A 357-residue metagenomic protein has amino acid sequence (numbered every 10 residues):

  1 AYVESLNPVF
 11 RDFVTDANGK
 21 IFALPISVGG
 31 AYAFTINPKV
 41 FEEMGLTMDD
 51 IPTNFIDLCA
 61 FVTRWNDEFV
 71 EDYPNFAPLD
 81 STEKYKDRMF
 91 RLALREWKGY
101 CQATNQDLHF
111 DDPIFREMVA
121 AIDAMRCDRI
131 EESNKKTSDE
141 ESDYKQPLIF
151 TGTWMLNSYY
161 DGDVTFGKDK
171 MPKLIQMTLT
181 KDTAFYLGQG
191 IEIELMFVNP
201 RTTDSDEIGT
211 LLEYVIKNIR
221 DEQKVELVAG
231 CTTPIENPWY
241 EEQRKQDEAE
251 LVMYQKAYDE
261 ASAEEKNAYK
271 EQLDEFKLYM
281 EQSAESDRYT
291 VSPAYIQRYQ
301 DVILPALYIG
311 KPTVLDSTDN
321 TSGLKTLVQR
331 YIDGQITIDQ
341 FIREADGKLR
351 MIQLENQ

Functional and structural regions predicted by a protein language model:
A1-V9, E43-G45, E140-T151, T165-D169: Extracytoplasmic "Venus flytrap"/periplasmic binding protein-like
A1-Y32, P172-K181: Hinge/lid segment of periplasmic solute-binding proteins
F13-F34, E42, I56-L108, Q146-L148 (+1 more regions): Extracytoplasmic/periplasmic solute-binding protein
I26-S27, G190, Y254-L354: C-terminal capping/gating helix-and-loop segments adjacent to ligand/active sites or protein-protein/ligand interfaces
V40-D49, R201-I208: Short helix-loop capping/hinge motifs at secondary-structure junctions, enriched in acidic/polar residues
C59-D67, A120-D128, S133-G162, T326 (+1 more regions): Short helices/loops that flank or line small-molecule/ion binding pockets
C59-T63, W97-K136, K170-T180: Glycine-centered hinge/linker elements that transmit conformational signals in sensory and ligand-binding systems
F166-A263: Extracytoplasmic/periplasmic substrate-recognition and gating elements
